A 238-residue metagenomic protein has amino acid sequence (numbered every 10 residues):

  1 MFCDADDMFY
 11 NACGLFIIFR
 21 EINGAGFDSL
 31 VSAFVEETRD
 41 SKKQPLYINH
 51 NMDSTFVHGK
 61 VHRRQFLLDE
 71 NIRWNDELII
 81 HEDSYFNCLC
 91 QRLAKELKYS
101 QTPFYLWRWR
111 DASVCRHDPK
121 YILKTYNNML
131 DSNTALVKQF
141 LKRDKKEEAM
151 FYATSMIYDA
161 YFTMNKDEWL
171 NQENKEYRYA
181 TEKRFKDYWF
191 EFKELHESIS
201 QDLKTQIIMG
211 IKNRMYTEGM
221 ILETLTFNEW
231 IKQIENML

Functional and structural regions predicted by a protein language model:
M1-R143, N236-L238: Nucleotide-sugar donor-binding/catalytic module of glycosyltransferases that assemble extracellular/cell-envelope
S29, T38, T55, T102 (+8 more regions): Residue-identity detector for threonine
S54, F66, L78, Y99 (+3 more regions): Alpha-helical protein-protein interaction elements
I80-R92, N133, S155-M164, H196-Y216: A short, terminal or domain-edge coil/loop segment
P103-D111, R116-E147, F151, Y158-K166 (+1 more regions): Catalytic core of nucleotide-sugar-dependent glycosyltransferases
D167-L238: Membrane-interface aromatic/basic loop that binds lipid-linked glycans or pyrophosphate carriers, typified by
